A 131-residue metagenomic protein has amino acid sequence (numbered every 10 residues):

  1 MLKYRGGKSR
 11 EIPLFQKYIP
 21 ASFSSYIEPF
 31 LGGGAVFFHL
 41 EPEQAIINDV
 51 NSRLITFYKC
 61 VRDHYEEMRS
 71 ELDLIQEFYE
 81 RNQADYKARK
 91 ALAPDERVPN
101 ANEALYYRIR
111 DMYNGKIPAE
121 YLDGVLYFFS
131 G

Functional and structural regions predicted by a protein language model:
M1-F30, A35-V36, L40: S-adenosyl-L-methionine
E43-G131: Class I S-adenosyl-L-methionine-dependent methyltransferase module
